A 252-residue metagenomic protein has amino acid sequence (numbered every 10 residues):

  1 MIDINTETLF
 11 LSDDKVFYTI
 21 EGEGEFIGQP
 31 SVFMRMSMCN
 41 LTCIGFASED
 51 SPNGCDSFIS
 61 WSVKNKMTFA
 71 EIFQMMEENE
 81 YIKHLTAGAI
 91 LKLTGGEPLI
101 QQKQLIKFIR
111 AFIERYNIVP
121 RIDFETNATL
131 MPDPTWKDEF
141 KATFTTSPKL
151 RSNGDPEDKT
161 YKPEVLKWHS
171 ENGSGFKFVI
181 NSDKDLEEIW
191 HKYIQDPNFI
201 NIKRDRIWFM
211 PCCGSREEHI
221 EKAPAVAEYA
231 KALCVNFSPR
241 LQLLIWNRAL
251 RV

Functional and structural regions predicted by a protein language model:
I2-L9, D13-V16, P30, L41 (+1 more regions): Conserved Radical SAM active-site core
E7, P30-V32, D205, L233: A generic secondary-structure signal marking the coil-to-beta-strand transition
F17-E21: A short, compositionally biased domain-edge/stem linker segment
G22-F26, C43: Short secondary-structure boundary/capping segments within folded domains
F33, I90-K92, G175-K177: Short aromatic/hydrophobic contact patches that present stacked aromatics for nucleic-acid/ligand binding
M36-N40: Aromatic-flanked redox-active Cys/Sec active sites in thiol-based oxidoreductases, especially the WC-centered
L99-V252: Conserved AdoMet/S-adenosylmethionine-binding subsite of the radical SAM
